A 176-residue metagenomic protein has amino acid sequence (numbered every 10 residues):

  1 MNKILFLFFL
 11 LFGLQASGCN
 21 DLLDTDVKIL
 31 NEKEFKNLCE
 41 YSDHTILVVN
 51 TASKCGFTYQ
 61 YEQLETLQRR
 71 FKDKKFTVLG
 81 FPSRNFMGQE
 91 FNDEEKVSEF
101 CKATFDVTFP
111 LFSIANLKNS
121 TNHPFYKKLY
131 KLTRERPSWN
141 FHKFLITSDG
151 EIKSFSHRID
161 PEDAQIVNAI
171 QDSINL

Functional and structural regions predicted by a protein language model:
I4-G13: Sec-dependent N-terminal signal peptides
S17-C39, Y59: N-terminal "domain-start" segment that seeds a small globular fold
D43, N50-K54: Amphipathic alpha-helical repeat scaffolds
T45-L47, V78, K143: Hydrophobic beta-strand anchors of alpha/beta hydrolase catalytic cores
S53, R69-D73, K102, D106 (+2 more regions): Sec-exported extracytoplasmic/periplasmic mature domains
F57-N122: Structural microenvironment flanking redox-active thiols in thiol-disulfide oxidoreductases
P124-K127, K131-L176: Thiol-/selenol-based redox modules, centered on thioredoxin-like and closely related oxidoreductase domains
